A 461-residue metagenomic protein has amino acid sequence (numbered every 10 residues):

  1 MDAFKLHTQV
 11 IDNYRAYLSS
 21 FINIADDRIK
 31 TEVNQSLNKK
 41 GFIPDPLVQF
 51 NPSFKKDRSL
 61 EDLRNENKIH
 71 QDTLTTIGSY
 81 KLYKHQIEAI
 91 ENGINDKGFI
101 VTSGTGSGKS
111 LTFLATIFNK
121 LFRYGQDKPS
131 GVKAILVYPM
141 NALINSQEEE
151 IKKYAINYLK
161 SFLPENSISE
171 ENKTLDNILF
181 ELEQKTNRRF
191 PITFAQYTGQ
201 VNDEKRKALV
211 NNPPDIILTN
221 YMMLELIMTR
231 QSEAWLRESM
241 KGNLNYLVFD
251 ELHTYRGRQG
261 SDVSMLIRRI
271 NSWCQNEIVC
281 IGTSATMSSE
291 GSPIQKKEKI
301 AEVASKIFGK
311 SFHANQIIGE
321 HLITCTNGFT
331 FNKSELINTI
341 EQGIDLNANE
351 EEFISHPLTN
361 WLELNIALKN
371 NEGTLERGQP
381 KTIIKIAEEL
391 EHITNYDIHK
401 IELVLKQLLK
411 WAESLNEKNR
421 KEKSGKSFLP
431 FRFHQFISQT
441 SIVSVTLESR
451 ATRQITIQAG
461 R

Functional and structural regions predicted by a protein language model:
M1-Y83, I87, L114-V137, E148-Y154 (+9 more regions): Helicase motor interdomain insertion/brace
Q86, G106, N220: Short, conserved phosphate/pyrophosphate- and ester-handling motifs at nucleotide-, phospho-/glycolipid
N95-V101, G131-A134, P214-D215: Pre-Walker A (Motif I) flank of P-loop NTPase domains
D96-I117, Y255-R258: Walker A/P-loop
M140-N141: Structural beta->alpha junctions
N212-Q231: Conserved two-lobed SF2 helicase motor
Y221-M222, F249-Y255: Conserved Walker B
